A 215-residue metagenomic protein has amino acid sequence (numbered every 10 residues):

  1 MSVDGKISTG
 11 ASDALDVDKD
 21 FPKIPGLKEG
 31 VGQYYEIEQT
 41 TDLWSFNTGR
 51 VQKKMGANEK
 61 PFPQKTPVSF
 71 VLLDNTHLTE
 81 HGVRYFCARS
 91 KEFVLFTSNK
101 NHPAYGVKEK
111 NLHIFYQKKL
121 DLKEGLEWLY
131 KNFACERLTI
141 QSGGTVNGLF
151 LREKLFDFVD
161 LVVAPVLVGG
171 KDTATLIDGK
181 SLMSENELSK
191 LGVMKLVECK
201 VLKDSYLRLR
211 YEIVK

Functional and structural regions predicted by a protein language model:
M1-K215: Enzymes that bind and transform nitrogen-containing heteroaromatic metabolites
